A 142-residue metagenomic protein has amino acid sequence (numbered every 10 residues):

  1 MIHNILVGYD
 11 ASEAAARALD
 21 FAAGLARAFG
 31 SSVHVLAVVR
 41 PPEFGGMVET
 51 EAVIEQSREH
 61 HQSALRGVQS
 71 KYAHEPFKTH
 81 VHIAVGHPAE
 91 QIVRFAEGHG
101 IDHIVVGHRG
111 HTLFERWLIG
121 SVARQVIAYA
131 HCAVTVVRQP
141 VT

Functional and structural regions predicted by a protein language model:
M1-R17, G45, H80, A128-T142: Intrinsically disordered or low-complexity boundary/linker segments at protein termini and domain junctions
H3-E49, E55, K71: Small/aliphatic-rich secondary-structure junction motif
S31-S32, F77, I101, C132: Short glycine/serine/threonine/alanine-rich loop segments
A37-V38, G107-R109, R138-Q139: Short secondary-structure boundary segments
T50-I54, G98-H99, V122-A123: Short, hinge-like loop/turn segments at secondary-structure boundaries
E51-S63: A short acidic, glycine-rich active-site loop that binds or catalyzes chemistry on phosphate/adenosine moieties
S70-I104, V141-T142: Structural beta-alpha unit
H103-A128: Glycine-rich, Arg-bearing micro-motifs that act as flexible, cationic patches
